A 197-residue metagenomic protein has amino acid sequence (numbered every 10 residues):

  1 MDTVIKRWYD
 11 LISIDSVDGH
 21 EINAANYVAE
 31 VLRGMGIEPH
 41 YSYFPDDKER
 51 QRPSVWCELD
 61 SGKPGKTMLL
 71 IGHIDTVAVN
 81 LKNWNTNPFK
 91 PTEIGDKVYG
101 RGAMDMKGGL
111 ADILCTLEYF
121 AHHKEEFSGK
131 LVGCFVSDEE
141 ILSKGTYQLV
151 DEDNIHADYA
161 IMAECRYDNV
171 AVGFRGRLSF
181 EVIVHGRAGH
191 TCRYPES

Functional and structural regions predicted by a protein language model:
M1-V79: N-terminal helical capping/dimerization or prosegment-like subdomains of hydrolases acting on amide or phosphate bonds
S42, R101, C134-V136: Structural motif
W56, T67-L69, V98, H156-M162 (+1 more regions): Short glycine-aspartate micro-motif
G65-V132: Active-site metal-coordination/substrate-binding segment of hydrolases, especially metallo-dependent peptidases
V79-E93, A157, V172-V184: Acidic-glycine-rich active-site phosphate/pyrophosphate-binding loop
M106-S179: Acidic/histidine-rich catalytic neighborhood of metal-dependent amide-processing enzymes
T191-S197: Acidic-enriched catalytic cores of C-N bond-cleaving enzymes acting on peptides and small amides
